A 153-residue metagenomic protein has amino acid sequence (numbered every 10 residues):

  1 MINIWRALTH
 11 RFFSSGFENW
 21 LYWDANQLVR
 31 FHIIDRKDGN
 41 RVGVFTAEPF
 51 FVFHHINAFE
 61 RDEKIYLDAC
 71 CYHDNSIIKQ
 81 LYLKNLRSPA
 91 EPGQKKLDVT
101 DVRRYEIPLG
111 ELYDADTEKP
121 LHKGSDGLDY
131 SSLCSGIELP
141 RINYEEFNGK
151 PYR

Functional and structural regions predicted by a protein language model:
M1-R153: Beta-propeller domains
